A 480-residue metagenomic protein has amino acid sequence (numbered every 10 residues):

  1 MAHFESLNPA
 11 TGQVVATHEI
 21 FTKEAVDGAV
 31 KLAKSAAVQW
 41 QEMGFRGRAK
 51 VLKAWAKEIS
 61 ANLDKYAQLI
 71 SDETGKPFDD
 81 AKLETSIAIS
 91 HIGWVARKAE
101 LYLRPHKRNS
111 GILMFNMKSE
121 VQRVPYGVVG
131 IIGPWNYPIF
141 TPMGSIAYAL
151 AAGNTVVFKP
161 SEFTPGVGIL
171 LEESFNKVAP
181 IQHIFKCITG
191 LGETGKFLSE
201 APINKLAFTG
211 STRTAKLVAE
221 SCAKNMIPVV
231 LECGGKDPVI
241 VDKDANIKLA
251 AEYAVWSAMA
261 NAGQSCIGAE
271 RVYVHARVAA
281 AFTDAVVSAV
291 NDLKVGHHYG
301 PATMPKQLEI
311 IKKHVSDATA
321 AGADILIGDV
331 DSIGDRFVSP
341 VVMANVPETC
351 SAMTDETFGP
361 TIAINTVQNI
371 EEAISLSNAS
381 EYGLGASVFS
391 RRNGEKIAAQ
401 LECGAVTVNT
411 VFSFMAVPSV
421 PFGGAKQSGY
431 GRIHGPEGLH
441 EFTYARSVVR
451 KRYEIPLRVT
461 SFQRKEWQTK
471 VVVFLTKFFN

Functional and structural regions predicted by a protein language model:
M1-M117: N-terminal Rossmann-like NAD(P)+-binding subdomain of aldehyde/semialdehyde dehydrogenases
E5, E19, Q41, T74 (+5 more regions): A structural signal for short, well-ordered beta-strand elements
N8-T17, I240, V338-N480: Conserved C-terminal structural/oligomerization subdomain of aldehyde/semialdehyde dehydrogenase
G12, R48, I70, I92 (+9 more regions): Residue-level signal for inorganic ion chemistry
V15, A179, R213-E348, V408 (+2 more regions): ALDH superfamily catalytic-core signature
A37, Q41, A56-I59, L63 (+16 more regions): Structural signal for hydrophobic packing residues in well-ordered secondary-structure cores of soluble enzyme domains
R108-L249, V367: Rossmann-like NAD(P) dinucleotide-binding subdomain of oxidoreductase/dehydrogenase enzymes
T189, G210, I327-D329, S390: Short loop/edge segments at beta-strand edges and connector loops that shape dinucleotide/nucleotide cofactor-binding
